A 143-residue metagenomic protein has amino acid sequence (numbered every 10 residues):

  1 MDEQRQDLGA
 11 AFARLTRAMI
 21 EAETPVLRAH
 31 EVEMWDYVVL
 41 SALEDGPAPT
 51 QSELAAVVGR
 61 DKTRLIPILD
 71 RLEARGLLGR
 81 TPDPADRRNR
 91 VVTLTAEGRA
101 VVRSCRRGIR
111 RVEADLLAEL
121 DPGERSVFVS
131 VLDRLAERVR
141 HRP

Functional and structural regions predicted by a protein language model:
M1-H30, A96, A118: N-terminal leader segment of winged-helix/HTH proteins
Q4-L8, D61, E124: Residue-level recognition of alpha-helical structural elements
Q6, A10, V38, R111-D115: Positions in alpha-helical segments
A13-T16, S41-D45, R106, D133: Short, locally clustered residues in the helix-turn-helix/winged-helix DNA-binding domain
R17, A22-R64: N-terminal helix-turn-helix DNA-binding core of bacterial DNA-binding proteins
I20, A48, S52, D70-D133 (+1 more regions): Charged, amphipathic alpha-helical coiled-coil/dimerization segments
P67: Conserved alpha-helix in the HATPase_c
E137-P143: Short, charged, intrinsically disordered terminal tails
